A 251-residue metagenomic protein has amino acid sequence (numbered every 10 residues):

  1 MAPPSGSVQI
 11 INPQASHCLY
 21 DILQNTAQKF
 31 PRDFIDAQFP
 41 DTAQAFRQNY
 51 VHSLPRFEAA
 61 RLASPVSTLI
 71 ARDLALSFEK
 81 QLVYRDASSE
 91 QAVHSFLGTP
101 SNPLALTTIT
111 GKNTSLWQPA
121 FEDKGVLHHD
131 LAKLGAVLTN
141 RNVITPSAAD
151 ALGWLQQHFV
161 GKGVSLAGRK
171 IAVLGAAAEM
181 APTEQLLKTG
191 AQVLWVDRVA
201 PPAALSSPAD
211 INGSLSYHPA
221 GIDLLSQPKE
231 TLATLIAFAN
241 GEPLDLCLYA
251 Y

Functional and structural regions predicted by a protein language model:
M1-A59: Non-catalytic protein-protein interaction scaffold segments in large eukaryotic complex-forming proteins
M1-P4, P201-E242: Extended charged low-complexity segments that act as oligomerization/scaffolding linkers
Q38-S147: Low-complexity, highly charged intrinsically disordered N-terminal segments that act as targeting/localization
H129-I171: Acidic/polar, low-complexity linker and loop regions
G153-L155, A167, I236-G241, D245: Mature, well-folded catalytic/scaffold domains that follow N-terminal targeting or propeptide regions
G153-S207: Secondary-structure-rich domain cores
R169-I171, Q192-L194, G213, E242-A250: Hydrophobic beta-strand segments of well-ordered beta-sheets in folded domains
G175-A177, R198, P219-A220, C247-Y251: Structural motif
